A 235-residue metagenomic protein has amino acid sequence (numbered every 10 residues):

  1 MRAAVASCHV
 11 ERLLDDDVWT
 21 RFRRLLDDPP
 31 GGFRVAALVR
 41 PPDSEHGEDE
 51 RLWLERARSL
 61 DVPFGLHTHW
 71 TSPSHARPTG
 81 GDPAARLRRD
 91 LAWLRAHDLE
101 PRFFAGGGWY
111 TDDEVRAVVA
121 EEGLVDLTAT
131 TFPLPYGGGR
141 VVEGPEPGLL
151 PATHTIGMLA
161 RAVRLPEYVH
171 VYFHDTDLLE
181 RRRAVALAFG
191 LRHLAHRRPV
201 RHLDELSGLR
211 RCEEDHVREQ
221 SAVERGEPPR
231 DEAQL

Functional and structural regions predicted by a protein language model:
M1, P29-P30, D175-E224, R230 (+1 more regions): C-terminal domain-boundary segment and adjacent tail
M1-D27: N-terminal regions that are enriched for targeting/export leaders and immediately downstream pro/stem segments
E11-L14, S44, T176-E180: Short acidic, S/G/P-rich loop/turn micro-motifs used as interaction or catalytic elements
D17-F22, H46-R56, P151-R161: Alpha-helical scaffolding within the catalytic cores of extracellular/periplasmic polymer-degrading hydrolases
R23-D28, L54-R58, R116-V125: Short, surface-exposed basic-aromatic patches at helix termini and helix-loop junctions that form
G32-E114, V171: Metal-dependent polysaccharide deacetylase catalytic core of the NodB/CE4 family, i.e., the active-site-bearing domain
G80-L150, A184: Catalytic domains of cell-wall/extracellular-matrix polysaccharide-remodeling enzymes, centered on de-N-acetylation
E143-E180: A conserved mid-domain beta-alpha-beta active-site/ligand-binding segment of alpha/beta enzyme cores
